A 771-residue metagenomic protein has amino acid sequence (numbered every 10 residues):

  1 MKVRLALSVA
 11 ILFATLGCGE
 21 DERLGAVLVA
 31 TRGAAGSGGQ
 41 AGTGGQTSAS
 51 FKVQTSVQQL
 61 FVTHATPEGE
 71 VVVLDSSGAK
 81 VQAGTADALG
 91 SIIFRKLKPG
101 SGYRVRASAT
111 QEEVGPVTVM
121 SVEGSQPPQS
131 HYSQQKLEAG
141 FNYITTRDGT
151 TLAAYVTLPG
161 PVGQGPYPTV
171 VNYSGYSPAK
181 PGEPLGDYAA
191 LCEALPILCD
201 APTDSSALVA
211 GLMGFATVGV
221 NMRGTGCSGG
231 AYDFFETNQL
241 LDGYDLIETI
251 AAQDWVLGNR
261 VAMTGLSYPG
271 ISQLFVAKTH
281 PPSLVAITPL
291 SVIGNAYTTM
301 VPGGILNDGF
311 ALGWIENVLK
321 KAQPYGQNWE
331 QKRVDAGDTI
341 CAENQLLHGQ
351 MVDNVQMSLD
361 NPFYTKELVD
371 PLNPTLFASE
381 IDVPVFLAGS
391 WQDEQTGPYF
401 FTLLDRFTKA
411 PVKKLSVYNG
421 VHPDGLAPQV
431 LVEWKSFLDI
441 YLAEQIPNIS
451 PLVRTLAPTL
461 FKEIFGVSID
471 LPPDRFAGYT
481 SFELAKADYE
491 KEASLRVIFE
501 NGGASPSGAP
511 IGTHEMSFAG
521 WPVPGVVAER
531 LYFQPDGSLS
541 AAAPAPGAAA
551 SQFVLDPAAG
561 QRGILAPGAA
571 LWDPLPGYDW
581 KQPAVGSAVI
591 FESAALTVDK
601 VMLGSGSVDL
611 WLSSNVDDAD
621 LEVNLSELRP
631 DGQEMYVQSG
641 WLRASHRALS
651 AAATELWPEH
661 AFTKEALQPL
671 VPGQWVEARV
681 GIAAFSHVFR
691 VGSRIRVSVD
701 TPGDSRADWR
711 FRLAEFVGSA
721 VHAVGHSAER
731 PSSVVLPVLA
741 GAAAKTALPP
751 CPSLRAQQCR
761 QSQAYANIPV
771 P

Functional and structural regions predicted by a protein language model:
F13-Q46: Ser/Thr-rich, Pro/Gly/Ala-heavy low-complexity intrinsically disordered linkers and tails of secreted extracellular
E123-G165, E592-V598: N-terminal cap/lid segment of alpha/beta-hydrolase-fold proteins
G160-P166, A231-Q239, D245-S267: Gly/Ser-rich "nucleophile elbow"/oxyanion-hole loop immediately N-terminal to the catalytic nucleophile in hydrolases
G165-G175: Short beta-strand element of the alpha/beta-hydrolase
P181-G182, A189-A207, L212, F275-E380 (+1 more regions): Accessory cap/linker subdomain of secreted extracellular hydrolases
C192, N238, T249, T264-G337 (+2 more regions): A catalytic-pocket lid/entrance helix-loop region that shapes and gates access to the active site across common
I381, L387-G389: Short beta-strand/loop motif that positions the catalytic acidic residue of the alpha/beta-hydrolase fold
T408, L431-V432, Q445, I449-P771: Glycine/threonine-rich phosphate-binding loop and adjacent beta-strand/alpha-helix elements that clamp
